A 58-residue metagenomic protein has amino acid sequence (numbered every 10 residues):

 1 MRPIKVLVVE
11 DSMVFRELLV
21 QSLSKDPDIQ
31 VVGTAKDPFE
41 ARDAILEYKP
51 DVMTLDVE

Functional and structural regions predicted by a protein language model:
M1-K5: Non-catalytic signal-transmission and effector/linker regions of two-component phosphorelay proteins
E10: Conserved acidic carboxylate
M13-G33: Two-component/phosphorelay signaling modules centered on CheY-like receiver
K25, L46-E47: Solvent-exposed polar/charged
T34-D43: Helix N-cap/capping motif at the beta->alpha junctions
P38, T54-E58: Conserved phosphotransfer microenvironments
I45-L46, V57: A generic structured-segment signal
Y48-T54: Active-site beta3 strand of CheY-like receiver
